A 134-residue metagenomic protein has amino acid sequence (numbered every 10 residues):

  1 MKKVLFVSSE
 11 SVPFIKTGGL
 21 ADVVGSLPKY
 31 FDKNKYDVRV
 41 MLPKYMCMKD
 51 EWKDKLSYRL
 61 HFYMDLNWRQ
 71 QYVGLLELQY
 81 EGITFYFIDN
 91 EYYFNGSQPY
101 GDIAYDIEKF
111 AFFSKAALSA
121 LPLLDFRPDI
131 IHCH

Functional and structural regions predicted by a protein language model:
M1-H134: Catalytic cores of nucleotide-sugar-dependent glycosyltransferases that transfer UDP/GDP/TDP-activated
